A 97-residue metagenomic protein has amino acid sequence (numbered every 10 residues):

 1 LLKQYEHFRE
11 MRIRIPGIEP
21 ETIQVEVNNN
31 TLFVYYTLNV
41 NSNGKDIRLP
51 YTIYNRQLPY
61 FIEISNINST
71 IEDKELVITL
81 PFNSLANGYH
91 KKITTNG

Functional and structural regions predicted by a protein language model:
L1-G97: Alpha-crystallin/small heat shock protein
